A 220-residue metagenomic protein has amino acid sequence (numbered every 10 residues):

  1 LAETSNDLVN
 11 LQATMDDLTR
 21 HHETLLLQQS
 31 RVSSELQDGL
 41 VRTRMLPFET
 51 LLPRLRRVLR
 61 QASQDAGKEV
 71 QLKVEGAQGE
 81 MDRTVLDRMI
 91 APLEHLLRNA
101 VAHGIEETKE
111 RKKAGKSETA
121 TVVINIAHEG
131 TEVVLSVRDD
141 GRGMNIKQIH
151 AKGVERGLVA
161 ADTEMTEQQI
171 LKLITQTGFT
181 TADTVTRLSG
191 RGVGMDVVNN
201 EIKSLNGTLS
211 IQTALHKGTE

Functional and structural regions predicted by a protein language model:
L1-N145, H150, V154: Charged, alpha-helical coiled-coil and linker scaffolds that mediate dimerization/oligomerization and interdomain
E69-Q71, V159, T208: Residue-level detector of anion-binding/catalytic polar loops
E75, T186, Q212: Residues at the beta-strand->loop junction immediately N-terminal to the Walker
V137-G190: Glycine-rich/acidic phosphate-handling loop/turn and adjacent ATP-lid/helix of nucleotide-binding kinase/ATPase domains
T180-A182, G192-T208, T213-K217: Conserved glycine-/histidine-rich ATP-lid loop and adjacent helix of the Bergerat-fold HATPase_c
E220: ABC ATPase nucleotide-binding domain signature region
